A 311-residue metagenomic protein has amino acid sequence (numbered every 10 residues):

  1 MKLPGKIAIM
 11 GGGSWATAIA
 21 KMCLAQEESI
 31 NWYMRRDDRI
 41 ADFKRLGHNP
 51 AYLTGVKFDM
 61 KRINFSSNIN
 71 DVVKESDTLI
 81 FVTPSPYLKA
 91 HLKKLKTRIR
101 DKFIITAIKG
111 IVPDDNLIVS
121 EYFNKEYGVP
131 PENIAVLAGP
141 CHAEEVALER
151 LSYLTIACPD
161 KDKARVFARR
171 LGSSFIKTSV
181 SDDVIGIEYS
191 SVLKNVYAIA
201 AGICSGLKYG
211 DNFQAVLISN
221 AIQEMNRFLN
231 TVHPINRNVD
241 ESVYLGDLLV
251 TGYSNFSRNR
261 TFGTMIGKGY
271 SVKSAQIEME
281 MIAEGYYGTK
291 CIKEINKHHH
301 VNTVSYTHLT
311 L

Functional and structural regions predicted by a protein language model:
M1-V56, N64: NAD(P)+-binding Rossmann beta1-loop-alpha1 motif at the extreme N-terminus of oxidoreductases
L53-K61, Y127-G128, R170-L171: Short, conserved catalytic or adaptor-binding loops enriched in Gly and charged residues
R62-N64, I176: Short, conserved active-site loop motifs that form the nucleotide-linked donor/cofactor pocket
S66-K74, T78-L151, F167-R169: Rossmann-like NAD(P)(H) cofactor-binding subdomain of soluble oxidoreductases
Y87, R98, K125-N133, L151-N238: Internal alpha-helical scaffold of NAD(P)-dependent oxidoreductase catalytic cores
Y197-Y306: Interdomain hinge/lid region at the active-site interface of Rossmann-like NAD(P)-dependent oxidoreductases
T307-L311: Conserved small/polar residues in nucleotide/adenosyl-binding loops
